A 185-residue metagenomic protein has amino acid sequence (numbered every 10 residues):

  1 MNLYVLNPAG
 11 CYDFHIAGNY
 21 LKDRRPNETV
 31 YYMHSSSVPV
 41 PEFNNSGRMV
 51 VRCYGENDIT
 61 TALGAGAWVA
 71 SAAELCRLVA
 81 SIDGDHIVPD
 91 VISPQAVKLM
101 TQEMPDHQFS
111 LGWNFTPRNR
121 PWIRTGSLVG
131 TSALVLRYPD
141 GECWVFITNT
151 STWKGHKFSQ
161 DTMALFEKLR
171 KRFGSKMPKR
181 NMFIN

Functional and structural regions predicted by a protein language model:
M1-P121: Short, surface-exposed loop or secondary-structure junction motifs that flank catalytic or metal-binding residues
G66-W68, L128, S132: Gly/Ser/Thr-rich beta-alpha loop segments that engage phosphate groups in nucleotides
M104-H107, S127-V129, L136-D140: Extracellular/periplasmic catalytic domains that process cell-envelope and extracellular macromolecules
R118-R120, L128-G130, S151-W153: Short Gly/Pro-enriched loop/turn and capping motifs at secondary-structure junctions
R120-W122, E142-C143: Hydrophobic residues embedded in beta-strands of well-ordered beta-sheets
S132-R137, E142-K154: Short, well-ordered beta-strand elements
W153-N185: Short, gly/Ser/Thr-rich active-site loops of penicillin-recognizing serine hydrolases
